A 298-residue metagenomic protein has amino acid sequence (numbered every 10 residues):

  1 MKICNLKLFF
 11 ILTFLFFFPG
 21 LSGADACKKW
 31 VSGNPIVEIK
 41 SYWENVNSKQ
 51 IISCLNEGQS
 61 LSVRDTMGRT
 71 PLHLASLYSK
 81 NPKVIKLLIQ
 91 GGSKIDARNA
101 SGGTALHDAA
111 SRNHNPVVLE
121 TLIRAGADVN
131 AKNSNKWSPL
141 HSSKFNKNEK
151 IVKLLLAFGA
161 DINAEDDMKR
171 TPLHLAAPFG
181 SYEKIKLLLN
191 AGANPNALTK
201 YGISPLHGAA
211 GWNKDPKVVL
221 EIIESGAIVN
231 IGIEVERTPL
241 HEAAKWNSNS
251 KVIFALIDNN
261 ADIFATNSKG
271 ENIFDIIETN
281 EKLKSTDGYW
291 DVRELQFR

Functional and structural regions predicted by a protein language model:
F9-F17: Bacterial N-terminal signal peptides
G23-G58, S62-R69, V292-F297: Intrinsically disordered, low-complexity regulatory segments in ankyrin-centric signaling systems
D25-I39, S225, N259, S268-R298: Ankyrin-repeat-protein effector appendages
S41-V46, L74-N81, D108-N115, S142-N148 (+4 more regions): Ankyrin repeat A-helix N-terminal signature
N47-L55, K80-I89, H114-I123, N148-L156 (+4 more regions): Ankyrin repeat structural motif
